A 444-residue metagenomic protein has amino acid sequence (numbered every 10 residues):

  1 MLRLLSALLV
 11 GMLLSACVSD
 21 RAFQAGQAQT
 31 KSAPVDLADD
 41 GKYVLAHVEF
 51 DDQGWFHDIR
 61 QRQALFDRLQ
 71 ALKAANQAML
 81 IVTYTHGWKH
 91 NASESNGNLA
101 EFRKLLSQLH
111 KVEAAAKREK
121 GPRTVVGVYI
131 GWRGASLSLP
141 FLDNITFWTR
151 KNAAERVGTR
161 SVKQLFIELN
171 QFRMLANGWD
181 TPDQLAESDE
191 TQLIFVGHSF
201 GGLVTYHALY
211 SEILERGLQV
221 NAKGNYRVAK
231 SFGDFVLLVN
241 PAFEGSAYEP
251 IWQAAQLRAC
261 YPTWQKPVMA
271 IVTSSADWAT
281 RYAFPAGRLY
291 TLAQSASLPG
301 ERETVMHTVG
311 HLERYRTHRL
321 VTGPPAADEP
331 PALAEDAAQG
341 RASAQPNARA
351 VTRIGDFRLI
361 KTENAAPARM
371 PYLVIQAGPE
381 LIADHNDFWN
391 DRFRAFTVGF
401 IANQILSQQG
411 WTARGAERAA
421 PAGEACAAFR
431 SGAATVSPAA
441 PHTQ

Functional and structural regions predicted by a protein language model:
L5-S15: Bacterial N-terminal signal peptides
C17-F56, K120-P122, I130-M174, L185-E190 (+2 more regions): Lipolytic serine-hydrolase domain surface
D51-K73: N-terminal carbohydrate-binding/catalytic regions of secreted carbohydrate-active enzymes
K73-S138: Short, surface-exposed "cap/lid" segments of acyl-processing enzymes
G87-N98, R150-G158, G197, Y261: Extracytoplasmic/periplasmic, Sec-exported soluble proteins
E94-G97, E101-K104, V157-Q164, L203-V204: Extracytoplasmic/secreted proteins, especially bacterial periplasmic and envelope-associated proteins
Q192-I194: Residue in the alpha/beta-hydrolase core beta-strand immediately N-terminal to the catalytic nucleophile
V196-G201, T205: Gly/Ala-rich beta-loop-alpha elbow adjacent to hydrolase catalytic centers
